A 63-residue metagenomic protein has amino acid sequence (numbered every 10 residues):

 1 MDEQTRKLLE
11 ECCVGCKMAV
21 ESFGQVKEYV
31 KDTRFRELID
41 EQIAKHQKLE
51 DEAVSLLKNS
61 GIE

Functional and structural regions predicted by a protein language model:
M1-E63: Amphipathic alpha-helical hairpins
